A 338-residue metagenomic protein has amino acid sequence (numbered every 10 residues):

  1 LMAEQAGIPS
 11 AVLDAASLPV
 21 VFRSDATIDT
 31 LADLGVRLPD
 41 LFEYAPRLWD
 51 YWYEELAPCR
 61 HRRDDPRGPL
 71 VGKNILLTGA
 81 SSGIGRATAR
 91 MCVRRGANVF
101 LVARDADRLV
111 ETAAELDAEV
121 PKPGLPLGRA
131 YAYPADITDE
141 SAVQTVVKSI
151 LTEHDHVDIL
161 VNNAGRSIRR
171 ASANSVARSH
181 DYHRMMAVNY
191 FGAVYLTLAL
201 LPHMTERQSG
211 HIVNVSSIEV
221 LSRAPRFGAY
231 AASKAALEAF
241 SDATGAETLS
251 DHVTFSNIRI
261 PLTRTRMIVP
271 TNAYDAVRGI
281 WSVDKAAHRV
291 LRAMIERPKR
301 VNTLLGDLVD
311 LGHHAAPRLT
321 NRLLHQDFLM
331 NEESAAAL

Functional and structural regions predicted by a protein language model:
S17, V21-N74, T78, M330-L338: Amphipathic terminal alpha-helices
S81-S82: Conserved glycine-rich cofactor-binding loop
Y133-T145, S179: The beta1-alpha1 cofactor-binding region of Rossmann-like NAD(H)/NADP(H)-dependent oxidoreductases
S167-H183, R226: Conserved mid-core segment of classical short-chain dehydrogenase/reductases
T197, S233: Active-site helix of classical SDR
S217: Residue(s) in the substrate-gating loop at a strand-loop-helix junction that position the organic substrate next
N257, D275-H314, R318: C-terminal helical subdomain
